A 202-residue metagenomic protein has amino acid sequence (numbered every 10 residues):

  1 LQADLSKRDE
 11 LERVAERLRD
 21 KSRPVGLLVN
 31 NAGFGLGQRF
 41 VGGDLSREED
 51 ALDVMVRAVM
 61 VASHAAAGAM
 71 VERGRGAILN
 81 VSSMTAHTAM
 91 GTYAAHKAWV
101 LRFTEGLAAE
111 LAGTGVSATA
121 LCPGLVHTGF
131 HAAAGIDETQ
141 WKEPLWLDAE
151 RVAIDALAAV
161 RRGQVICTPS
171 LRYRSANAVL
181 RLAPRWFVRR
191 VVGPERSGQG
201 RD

Functional and structural regions predicted by a protein language model:
Q2-R13, L45: The beta1-alpha1 cofactor-binding region of Rossmann-like NAD(H)/NADP(H)-dependent oxidoreductases
N31-L36: Conserved NAD(P)H cofactor-binding loop of Rossmann-fold oxidoreductase domains
R39-L52: Substrate-binding pocket helix/loop in short-chain dehydrogenase/reductase
S63, H96: Active-site helix of classical SDR
S83: Residue(s) in the substrate-gating loop at a strand-loop-helix junction that position the organic substrate next
T88, G106-S117: Active-site-adjacent segment of SDR/Rossmann-fold oxidoreductases
A120, Q140-A176: C-terminal helical subdomain
